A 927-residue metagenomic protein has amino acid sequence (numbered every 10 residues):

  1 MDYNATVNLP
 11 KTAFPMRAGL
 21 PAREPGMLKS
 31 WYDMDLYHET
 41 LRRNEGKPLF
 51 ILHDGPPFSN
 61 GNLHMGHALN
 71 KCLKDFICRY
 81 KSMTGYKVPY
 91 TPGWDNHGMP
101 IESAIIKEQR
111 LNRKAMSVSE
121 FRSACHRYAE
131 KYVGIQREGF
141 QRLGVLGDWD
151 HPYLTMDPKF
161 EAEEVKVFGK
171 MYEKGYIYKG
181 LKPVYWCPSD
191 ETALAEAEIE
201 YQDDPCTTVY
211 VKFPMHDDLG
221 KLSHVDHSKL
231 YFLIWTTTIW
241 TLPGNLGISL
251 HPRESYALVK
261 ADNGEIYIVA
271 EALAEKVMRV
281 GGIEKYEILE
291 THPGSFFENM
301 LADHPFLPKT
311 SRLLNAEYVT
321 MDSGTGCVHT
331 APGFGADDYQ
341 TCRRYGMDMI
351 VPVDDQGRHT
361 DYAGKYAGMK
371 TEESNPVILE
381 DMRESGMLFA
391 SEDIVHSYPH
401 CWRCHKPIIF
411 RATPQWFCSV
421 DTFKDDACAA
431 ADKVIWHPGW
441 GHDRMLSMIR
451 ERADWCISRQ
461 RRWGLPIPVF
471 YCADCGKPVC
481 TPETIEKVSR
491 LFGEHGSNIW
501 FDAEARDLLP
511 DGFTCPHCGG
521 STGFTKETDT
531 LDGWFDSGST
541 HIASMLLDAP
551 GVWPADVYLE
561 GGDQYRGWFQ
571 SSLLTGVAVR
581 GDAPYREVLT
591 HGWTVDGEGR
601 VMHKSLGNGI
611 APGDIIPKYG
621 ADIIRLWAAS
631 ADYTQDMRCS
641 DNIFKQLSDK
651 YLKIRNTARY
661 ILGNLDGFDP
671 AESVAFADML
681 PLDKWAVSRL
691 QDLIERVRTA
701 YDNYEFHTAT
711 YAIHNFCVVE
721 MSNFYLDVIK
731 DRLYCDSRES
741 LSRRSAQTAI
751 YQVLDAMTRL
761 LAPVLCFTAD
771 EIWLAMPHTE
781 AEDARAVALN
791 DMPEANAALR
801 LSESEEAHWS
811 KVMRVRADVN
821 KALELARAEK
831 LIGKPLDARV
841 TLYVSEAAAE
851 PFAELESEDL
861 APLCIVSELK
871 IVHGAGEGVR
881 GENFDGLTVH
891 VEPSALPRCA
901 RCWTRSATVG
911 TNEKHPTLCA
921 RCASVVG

Functional and structural regions predicted by a protein language model:
D2-L20, G26, S30-M34, I106-P243 (+14 more regions): Residue patterns forming the tRNA-binding/recognition surfaces of aminoacyl-tRNA synthetases and related DALR
R42-S103, E164, I234-W240, S249 (+5 more regions): N-terminal catalytic cores of NTP/NDP-binding nucleotidyl/phosphoryl-transfer enzymes
N44, P48-G55, M65-L69, L73 (+18 more regions): Secondary-structure capping and boundary motifs in well-ordered enzyme cores
D95, V184, P188, L194-E200 (+8 more regions): Acidic, turn-prone loop/beta-hairpin segments
C187, C401, C472, C515-C518 (+2 more regions): Short cysteine-rich clusters marking metal-coordination/redox-active sites
E191, Q460, G476, G519 (+2 more regions): Cys/His-coordinated zinc-binding microdomains
K212-D217, E317, Y345-G357, R461-W463 (+1 more regions): Alpha-helical recognition segments enriched in aromatics with Gly/Pro capping that present substrate-recognition
P243, G247, E254-C327, A336 (+1 more regions): Protease-associated
